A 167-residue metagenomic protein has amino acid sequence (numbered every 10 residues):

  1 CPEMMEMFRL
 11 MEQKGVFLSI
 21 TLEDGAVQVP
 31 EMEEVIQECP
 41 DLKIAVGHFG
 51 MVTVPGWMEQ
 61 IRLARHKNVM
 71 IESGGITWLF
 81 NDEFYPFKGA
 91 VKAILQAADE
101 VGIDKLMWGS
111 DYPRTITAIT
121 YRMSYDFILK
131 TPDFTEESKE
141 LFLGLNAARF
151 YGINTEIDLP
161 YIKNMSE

Functional and structural regions predicted by a protein language model:
C1-M107, L159-E167: Catalytic pocket-lining loop regions of alpha/beta-barrel enzymes, especially the amidohydrolase/enolase/GH5 lineages
L95-Q96, E100-M107, I116-E167: Mid-to-C-terminal alpha-helical segments outside catalytic/metal-binding sites
D111: Catalytic cores of Mg2+-dependent Asp-rich isoprenoid enzymes
